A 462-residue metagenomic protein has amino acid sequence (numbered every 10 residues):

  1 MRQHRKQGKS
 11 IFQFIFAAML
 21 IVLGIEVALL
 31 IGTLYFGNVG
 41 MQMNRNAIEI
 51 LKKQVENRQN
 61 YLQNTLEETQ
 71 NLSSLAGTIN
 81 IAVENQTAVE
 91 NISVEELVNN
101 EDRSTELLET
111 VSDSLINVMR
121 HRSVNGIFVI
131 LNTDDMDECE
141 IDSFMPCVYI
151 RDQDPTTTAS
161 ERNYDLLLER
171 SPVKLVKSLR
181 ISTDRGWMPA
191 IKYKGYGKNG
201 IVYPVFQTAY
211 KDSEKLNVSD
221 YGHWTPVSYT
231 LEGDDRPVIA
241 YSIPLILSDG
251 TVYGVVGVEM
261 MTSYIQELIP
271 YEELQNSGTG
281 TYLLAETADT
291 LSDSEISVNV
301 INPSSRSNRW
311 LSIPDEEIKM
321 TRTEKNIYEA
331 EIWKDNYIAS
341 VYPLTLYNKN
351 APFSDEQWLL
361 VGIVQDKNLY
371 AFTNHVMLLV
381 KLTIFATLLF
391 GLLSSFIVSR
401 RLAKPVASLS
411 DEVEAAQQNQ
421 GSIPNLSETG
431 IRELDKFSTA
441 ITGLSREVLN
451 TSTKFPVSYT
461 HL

Functional and structural regions predicted by a protein language model:
M1-I50, Q54, E84: Extreme N-terminal signal-anchor transmembrane helix of membrane signaling/transducer proteins, especially in bacteria
L29-Y35, L379, T383-K404, Q417: Cytosolic-side ends of inner-membrane transmembrane helices, especially those that anchor bacterial signal-transduction
F36-K52, R58-N91, E101-L108, S123: Membrane-proximal amphipathic alpha-helices that sit immediately adjacent to an N-terminal transmembrane/signal-anchor
T110-L115, V255-V300: Solvent-exposed, extracytoplasmic
L167-G257: Extracytoplasmic/periplasmic ligand-binding sensor regions of membrane-associated signaling proteins
D235-L247, T251-V258, T262, S305-L378: Extracellular/periplasmic juxtamembrane segments that couple receptor/chemosensory ectodomains to their
S399-S427, S438-I441, S445: Membrane-proximal alpha-helical signal-transduction linkers
T460-H461: Conserved small/polar residues in nucleotide/adenosyl-binding loops
